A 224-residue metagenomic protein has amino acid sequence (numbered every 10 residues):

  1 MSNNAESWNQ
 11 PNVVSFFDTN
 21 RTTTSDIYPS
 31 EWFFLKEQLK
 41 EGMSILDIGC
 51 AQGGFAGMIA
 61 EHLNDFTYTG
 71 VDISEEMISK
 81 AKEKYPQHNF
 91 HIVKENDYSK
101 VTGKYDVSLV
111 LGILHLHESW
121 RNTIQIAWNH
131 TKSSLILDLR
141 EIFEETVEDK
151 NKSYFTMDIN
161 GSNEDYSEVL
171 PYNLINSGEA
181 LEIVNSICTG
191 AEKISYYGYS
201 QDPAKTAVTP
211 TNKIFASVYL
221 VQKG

Functional and structural regions predicted by a protein language model:
M1-L39: Conserved class I S-adenosyl-L-methionine
M43-A51: Conserved class I S-adenosyl-L-methionine
Q52-D97: Class I SAM-dependent methyltransferase SAM/SAH-binding core
V107-S119: A short SAM/SAH-binding and catalytic strip from SAM-dependent methyltransferases
R121-S134: A short glycine-rich, Lys/Arg-flanked "PGG" loop and its adjoining helix->strand segment in the class I
I136-S162: Conserved class I S-adenosyl-L-methionine
V169-T189: Short alpha-helix
G190-D202: Conserved S-adenosyl-L-methionine
